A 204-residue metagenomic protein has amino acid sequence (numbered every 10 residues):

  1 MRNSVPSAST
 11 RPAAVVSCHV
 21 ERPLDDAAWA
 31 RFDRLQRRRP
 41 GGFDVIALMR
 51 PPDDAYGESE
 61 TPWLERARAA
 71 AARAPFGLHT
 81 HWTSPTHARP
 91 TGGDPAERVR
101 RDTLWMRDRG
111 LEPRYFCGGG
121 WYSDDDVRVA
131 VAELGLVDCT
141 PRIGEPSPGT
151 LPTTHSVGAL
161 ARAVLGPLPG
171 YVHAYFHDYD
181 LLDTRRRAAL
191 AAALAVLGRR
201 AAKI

Functional and structural regions predicted by a protein language model:
M1-R73: Active-site beta->alpha N-cap acidic-glycine motif
R2-T10, R39-P40, D178-I204: C-terminal domain-boundary segment and adjacent tail
A13-V16, P169-F176: Generic beta-sheet signal
H19-R22, F176-D180: Structural motif
A28-D33, D124-G135: Distinct, well-ordered alpha-helical segments
D44-D126, A174-F176: Metal-dependent polysaccharide deacetylase catalytic core of the NodB/CE4 family, i.e., the active-site-bearing domain
R66-R68, P75-G77, A132-P148: Acidic, His- and aromatic-enriched active-site or binding-groove loops in soluble protein domains that engage sugars
T83-D108, A130, R142-L168, L182-A192: Alpha-helical scaffold elements lining the catalytic groove of polysaccharide deacetylases
